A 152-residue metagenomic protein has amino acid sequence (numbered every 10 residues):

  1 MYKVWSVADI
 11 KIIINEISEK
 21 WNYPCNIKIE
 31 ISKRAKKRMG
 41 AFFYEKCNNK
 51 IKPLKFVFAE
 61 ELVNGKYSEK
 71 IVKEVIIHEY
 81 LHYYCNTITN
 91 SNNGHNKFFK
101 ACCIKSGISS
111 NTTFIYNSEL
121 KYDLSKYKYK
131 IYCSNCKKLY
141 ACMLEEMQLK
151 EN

Functional and structural regions predicted by a protein language model:
Y2-K70, T87-N152: Metalloprotease/metallohydrolase-associated module, dominated by Zn2+-dependent proteases
E74-T87: Active-site recognition of the HExxH zinc-binding catalytic motif
